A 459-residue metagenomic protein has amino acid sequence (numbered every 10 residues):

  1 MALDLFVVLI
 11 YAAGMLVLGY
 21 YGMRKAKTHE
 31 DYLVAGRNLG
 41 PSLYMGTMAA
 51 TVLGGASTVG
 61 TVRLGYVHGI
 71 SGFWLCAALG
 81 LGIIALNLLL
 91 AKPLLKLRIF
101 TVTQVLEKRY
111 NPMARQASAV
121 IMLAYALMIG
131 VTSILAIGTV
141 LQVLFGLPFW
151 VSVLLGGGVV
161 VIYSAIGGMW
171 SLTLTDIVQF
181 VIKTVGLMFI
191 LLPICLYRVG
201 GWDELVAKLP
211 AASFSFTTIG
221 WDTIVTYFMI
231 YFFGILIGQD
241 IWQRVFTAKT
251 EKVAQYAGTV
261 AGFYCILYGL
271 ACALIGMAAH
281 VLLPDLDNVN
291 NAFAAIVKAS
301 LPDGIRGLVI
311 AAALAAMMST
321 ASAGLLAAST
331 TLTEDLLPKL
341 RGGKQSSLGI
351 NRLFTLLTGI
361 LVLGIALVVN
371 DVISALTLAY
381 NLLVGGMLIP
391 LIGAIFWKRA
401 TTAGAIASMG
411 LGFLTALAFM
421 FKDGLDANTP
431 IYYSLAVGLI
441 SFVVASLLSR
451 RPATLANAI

Functional and structural regions predicted by a protein language model:
M1-I459: Membrane-embedded helix-loop-helix hairpins and adjacent transmembrane boundary segments in multi-pass transporters
